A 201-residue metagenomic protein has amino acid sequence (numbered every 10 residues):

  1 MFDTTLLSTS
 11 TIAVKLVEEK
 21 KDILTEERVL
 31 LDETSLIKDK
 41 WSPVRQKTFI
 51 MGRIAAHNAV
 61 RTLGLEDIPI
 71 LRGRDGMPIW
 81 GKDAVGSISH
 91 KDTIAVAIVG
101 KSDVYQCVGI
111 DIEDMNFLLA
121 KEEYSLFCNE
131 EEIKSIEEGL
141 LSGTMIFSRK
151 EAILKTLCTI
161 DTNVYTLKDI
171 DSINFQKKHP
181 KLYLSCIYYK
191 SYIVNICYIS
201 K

Functional and structural regions predicted by a protein language model:
M1-K201: Core catalytic alpha/beta fold that binds nucleotide/phospho-ligands
